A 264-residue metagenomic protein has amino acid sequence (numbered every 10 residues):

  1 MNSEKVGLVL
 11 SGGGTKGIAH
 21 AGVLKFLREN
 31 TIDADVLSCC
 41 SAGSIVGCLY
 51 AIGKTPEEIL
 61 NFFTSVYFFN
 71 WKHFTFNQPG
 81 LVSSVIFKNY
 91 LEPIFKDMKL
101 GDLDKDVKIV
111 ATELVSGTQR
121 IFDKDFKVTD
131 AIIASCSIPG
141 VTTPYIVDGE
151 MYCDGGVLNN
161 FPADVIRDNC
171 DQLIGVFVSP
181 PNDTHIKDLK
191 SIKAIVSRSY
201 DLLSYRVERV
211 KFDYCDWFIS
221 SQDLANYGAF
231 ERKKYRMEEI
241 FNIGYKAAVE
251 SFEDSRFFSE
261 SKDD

Functional and structural regions predicted by a protein language model:
M1-C40, C48-D264: Patatin-like phospholipase
